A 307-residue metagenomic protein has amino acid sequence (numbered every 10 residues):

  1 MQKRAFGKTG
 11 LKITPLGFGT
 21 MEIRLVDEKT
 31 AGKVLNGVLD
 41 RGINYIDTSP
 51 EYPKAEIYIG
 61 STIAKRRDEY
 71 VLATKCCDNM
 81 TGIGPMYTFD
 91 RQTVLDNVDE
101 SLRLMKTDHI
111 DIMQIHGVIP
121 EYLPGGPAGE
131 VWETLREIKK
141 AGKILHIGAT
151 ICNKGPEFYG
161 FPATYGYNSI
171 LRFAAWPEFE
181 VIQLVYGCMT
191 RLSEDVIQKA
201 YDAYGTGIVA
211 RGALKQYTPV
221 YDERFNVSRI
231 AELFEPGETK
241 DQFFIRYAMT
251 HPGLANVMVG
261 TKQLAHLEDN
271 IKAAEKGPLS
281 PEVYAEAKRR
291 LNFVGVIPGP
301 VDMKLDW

Functional and structural regions predicted by a protein language model:
M1-T74, W176: N-terminal binding-site loop/beta-alpha segment at the start of enzyme catalytic domains that lines or forms
K3, L35, E56, G60 (+6 more regions): Generic structural signal for well-ordered alpha-helices, preferentially at hydrophobic/aromatic core positions
F6, F18, I46, I59 (+9 more regions): Conserved, mostly hydrophobic/aromatic
M21-I23, S49-E51, K75-N79, I115-V118 (+4 more regions): Active-site beta-loop-alpha junctions enriched in small/polar residues
K29, D40, M86-Q183, G187-D195 (+1 more regions): Glycine/proline-rich, positively charged, aromatic-decorated active-site loop/lid region on the catalytic face
L39-D47, E178, D195-W307: Structured C-terminal cap/extension of enzyme domains
K54-I59, T190-E194, L267: Short, well-ordered alpha-helical microsegments
K65-R91, H116-G117: Structural motif corresponding to the early beta-alpha repeats
